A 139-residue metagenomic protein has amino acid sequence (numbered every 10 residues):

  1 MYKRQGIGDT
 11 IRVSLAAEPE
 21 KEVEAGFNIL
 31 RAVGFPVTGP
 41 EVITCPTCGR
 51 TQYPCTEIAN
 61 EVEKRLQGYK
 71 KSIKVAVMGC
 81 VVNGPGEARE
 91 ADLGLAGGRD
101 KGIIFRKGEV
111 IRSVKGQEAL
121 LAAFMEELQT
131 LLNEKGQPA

Functional and structural regions predicted by a protein language model:
R4-P19, G97-V110: Glycine-rich phosphate-binding active-site loops on the catalytic face of alpha/beta enzymes
Q5-D9, G26-P36, C48, R65-Y69 (+2 more regions): Change "in soluble alpha/beta enzymes" to "in soluble alpha/beta proteins
A17-F35, R106-L121: C-terminal helical cap(s) of enzyme catalytic domains, especially alpha/beta-barrels
P19, C48-T51, K70, V81-E87 (+1 more regions): Conserved structured catalytic cores and adjacent interaction surfaces of nucleotide-binding/hydrolyzing enzymes
P36-G79: Small-residue-enriched alpha-helical segments and adjacent helix-cap loops that form tight helix-helix packing
V75-N83, G97-G98: Glycine-rich beta-to-alpha transition loops that act as phosphate-gripper elements at the mouths of alpha/beta enzyme
G97-N133: Mg2+-dependent phosphoryl-transfer enzymes with acidic/Ser/Thr/Gly-rich catalytic loops
